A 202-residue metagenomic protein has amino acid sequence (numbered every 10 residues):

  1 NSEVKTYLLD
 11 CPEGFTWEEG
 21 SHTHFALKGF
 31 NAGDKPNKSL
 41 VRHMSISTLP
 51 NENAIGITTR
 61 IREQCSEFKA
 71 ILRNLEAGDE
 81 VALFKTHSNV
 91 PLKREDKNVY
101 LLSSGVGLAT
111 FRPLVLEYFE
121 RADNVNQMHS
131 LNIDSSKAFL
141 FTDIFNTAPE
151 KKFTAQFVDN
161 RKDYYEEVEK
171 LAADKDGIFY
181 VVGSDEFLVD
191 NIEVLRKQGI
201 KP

Functional and structural regions predicted by a protein language model:
N1-A77, D134: Ferredoxin-reductase
T58, Q64-P202: FNR/FR-type flavoprotein reductase catalytic core
